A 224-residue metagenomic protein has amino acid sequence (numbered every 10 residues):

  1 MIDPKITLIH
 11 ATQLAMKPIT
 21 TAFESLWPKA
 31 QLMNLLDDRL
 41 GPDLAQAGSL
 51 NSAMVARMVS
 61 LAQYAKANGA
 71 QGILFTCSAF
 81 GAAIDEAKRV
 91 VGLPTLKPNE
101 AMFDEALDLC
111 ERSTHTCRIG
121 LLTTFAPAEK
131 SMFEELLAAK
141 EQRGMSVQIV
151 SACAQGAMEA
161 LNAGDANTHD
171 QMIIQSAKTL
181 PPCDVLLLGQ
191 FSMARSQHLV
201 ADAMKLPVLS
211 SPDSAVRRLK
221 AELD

Functional and structural regions predicted by a protein language model:
M1-D224: Non-catalytic structural scaffold of enzyme domains
